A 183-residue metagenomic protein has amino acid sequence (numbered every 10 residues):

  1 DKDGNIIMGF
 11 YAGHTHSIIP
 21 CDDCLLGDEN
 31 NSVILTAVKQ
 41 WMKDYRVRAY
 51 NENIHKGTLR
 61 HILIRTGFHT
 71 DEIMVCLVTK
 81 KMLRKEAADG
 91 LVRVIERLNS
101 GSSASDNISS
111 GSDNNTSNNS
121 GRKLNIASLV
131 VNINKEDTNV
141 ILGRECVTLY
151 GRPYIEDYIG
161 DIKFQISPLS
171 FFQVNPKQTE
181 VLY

Functional and structural regions predicted by a protein language model:
D1-I108, D113-Y183: Accessory RNA-recognition modules of RNA-modification enzymes
